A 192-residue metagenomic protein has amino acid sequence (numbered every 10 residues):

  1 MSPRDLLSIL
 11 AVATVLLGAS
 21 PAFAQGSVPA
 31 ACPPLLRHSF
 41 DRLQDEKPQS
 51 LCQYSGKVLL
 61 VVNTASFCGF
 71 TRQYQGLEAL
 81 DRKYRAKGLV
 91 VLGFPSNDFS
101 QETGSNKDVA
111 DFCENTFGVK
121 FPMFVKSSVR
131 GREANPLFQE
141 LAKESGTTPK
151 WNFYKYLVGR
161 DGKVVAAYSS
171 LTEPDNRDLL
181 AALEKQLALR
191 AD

Functional and structural regions predicted by a protein language model:
M1-P3: N-terminal secretory signal peptides that target proteins for export/translocation
S8-A19: Bacterial N-terminal signal peptides
S20-A24: Sec/Tat signal peptide C-region and signal peptidase I cleavage site
Q25-C52, R72: N-terminal "domain-start" segment that seeds a small globular fold
S55-L59, R85-V90, F117-P122, N152 (+1 more regions): Loop/turn elements at helix/coil->beta-strand transitions in domains of secreted/extracellular proteins
N63-F67: Amphipathic alpha-helical repeat scaffolds
F70-A134: Structural microenvironment flanking redox-active thiols in thiol-disulfide oxidoreductases
P136-D192: Thiol-/selenol-based redox modules, centered on thioredoxin-like and closely related oxidoreductase domains
